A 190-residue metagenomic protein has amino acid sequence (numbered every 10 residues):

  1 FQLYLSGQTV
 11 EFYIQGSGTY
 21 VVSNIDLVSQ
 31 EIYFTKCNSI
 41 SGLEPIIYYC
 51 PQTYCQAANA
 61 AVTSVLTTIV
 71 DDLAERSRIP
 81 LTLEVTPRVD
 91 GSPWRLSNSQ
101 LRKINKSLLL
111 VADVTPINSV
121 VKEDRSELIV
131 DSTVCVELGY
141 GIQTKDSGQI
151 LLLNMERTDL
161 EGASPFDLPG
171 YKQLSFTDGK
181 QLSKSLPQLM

Functional and structural regions predicted by a protein language model:
F1-S23: Charged interaction/catalytic cores of defense and host-pathogen modules
L5-G7, I40-G42, F166-P169: A generic structural signal for short, non-catalytic loop/turn and secondary-structure boundary residues
G18, S23-S107: Conserved N-terminal substructure of TIR/SEFIR domains
I25-V28, T115, P165: Residue-level signal for threonine
Y49, A112, L151-L152: Structural beta-sheet core signal
A74, I104, T115, I142-Q143: N-terminal cationic-hydrophobic initiation segments that often serve targeting/anchoring roles
R88-E137: TIR-domain catalytic/interaction hotspot
S119-M190: Cross-kingdom TIR/SEFIR domain
